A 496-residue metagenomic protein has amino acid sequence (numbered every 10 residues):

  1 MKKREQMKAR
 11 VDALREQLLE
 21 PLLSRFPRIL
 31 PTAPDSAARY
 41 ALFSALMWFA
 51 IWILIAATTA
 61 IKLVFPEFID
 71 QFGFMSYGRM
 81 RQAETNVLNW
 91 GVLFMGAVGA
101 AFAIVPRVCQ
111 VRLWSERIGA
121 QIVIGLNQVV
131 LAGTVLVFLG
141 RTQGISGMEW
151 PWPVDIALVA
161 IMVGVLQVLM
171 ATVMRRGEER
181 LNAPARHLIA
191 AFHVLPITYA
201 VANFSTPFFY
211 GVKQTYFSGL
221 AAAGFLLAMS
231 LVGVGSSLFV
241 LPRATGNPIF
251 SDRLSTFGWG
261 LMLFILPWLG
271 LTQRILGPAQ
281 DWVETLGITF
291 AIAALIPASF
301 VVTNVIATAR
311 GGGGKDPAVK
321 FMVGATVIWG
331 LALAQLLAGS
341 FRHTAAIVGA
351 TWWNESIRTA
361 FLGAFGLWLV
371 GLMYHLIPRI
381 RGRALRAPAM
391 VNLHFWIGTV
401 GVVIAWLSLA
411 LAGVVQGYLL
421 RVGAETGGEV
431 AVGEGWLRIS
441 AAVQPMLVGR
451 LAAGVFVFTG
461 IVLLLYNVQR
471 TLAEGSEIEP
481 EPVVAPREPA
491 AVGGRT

Functional and structural regions predicted by a protein language model:
M1-K8, P489-T496: Long, low-complexity, intrinsically disordered cytosolic termini of multi-pass membrane proteins
M7-K8, I29, S76: N-terminal topogenic module of multi-pass integral membrane proteins
D12-L23, R39-V64, Y77-V111, E116-G140 (+9 more regions): Hydrophobic cores of alpha-helical transmembrane segments in multi-pass integral membrane proteins
L23-A38: Cytosolic juxtamembrane amphipathic/interface segments immediately preceding and feeding into a transmembrane helix
G144-D155, R180-P184, V212-L220, Q280-F290 (+2 more regions): Non-cytosolic membrane-interface motifs at loop->transmembrane helix junctions
T172-R180, R243-P248, G277-P278, T308-G313: Inter-helical turn/loop segments and adjacent helix faces that build the functional surface of alpha-helical bundle
G475-R495: Short, highly charged, low-complexity non-transmembrane loops/tails of multi-pass membrane proteins
